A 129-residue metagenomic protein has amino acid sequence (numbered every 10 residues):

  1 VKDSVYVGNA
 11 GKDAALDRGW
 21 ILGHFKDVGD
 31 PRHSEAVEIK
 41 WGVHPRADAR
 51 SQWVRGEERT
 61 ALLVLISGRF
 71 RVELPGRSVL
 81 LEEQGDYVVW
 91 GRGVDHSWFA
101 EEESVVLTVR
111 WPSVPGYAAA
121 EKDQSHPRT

Functional and structural regions predicted by a protein language model:
V1-R46, R50-W53, K122-T129: A short, N-terminal "cap"/entry segment at the start of jelly-roll beta-barrel domains of the cupin/DSBH fold
D3-Y6, F99-T129: Double-stranded beta-helix
G29-P31, R50-E57, L74, L80-L81 (+1 more regions): Short histidine-centered beta-strand/loop micro-motifs that create catalytic or ligand/metal-coordination sites
K40-G42, L63, L107: Conserved hydrophobic/aromatic positions in well-ordered beta-strands
R55-V72: Short, conserved beta-strand element in jelly-roll/cupin
R59-L62, G85, E103-S104: Short, surface-exposed beta-edge/turn micro-motifs
R69, D95, E103-V105: Structural motif
G76-G93: Short acidic-glycine-tyrosine-enriched beta hairpin
